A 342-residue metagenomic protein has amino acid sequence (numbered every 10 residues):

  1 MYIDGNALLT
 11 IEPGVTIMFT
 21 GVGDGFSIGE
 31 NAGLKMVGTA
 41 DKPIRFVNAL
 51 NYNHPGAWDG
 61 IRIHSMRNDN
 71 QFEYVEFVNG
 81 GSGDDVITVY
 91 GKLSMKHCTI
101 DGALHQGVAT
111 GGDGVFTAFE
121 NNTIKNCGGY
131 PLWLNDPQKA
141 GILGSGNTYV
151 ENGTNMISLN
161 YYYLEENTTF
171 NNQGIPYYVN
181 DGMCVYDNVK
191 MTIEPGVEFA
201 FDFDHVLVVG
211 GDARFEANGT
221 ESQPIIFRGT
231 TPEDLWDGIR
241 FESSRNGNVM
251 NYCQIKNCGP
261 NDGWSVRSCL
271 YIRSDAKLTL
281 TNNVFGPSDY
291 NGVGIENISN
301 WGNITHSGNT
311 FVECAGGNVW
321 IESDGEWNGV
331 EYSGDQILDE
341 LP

Functional and structural regions predicted by a protein language model:
M1-P342: Beta-strand/loop edge motif enriched in small/polar residues
